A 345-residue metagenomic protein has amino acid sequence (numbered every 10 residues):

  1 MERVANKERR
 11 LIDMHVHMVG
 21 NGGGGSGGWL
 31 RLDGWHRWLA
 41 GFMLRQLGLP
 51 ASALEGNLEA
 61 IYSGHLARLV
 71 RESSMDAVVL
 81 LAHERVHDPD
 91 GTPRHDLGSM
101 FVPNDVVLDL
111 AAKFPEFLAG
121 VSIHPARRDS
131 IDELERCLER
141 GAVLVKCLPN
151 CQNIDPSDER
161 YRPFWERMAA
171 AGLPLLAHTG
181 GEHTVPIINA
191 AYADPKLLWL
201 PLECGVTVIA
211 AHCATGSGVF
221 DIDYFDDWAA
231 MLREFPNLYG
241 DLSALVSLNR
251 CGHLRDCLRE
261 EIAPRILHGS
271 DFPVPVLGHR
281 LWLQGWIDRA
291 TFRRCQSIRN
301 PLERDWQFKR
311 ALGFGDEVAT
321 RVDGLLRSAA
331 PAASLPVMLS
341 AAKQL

Functional and structural regions predicted by a protein language model:
M1-L81, H87-G98, D305, R310-A311 (+3 more regions): An N-terminally biased module of ancient metal coordination in phosphate/nucleic-acid-related enzymes
I12-V16, V78-L80, L118-V121, V145-C147 (+4 more regions): Hydrophobic faces of well-ordered beta-strands that scaffold small-molecule active sites in alpha/beta enzyme cores
H17-V19, H83, S122-A126, L148-Q152 (+4 more regions): Active-site beta-loop-alpha junctions enriched in small/polar residues
G28-L30, L49-E55, H87-S99, T184-Y192 (+2 more regions): Short, flexible/disordered intra-domain loops and linkers
I61-L66, P103-D105, Y192-L198, D221-W228: Alpha-helical scaffolding within the catalytic cores of extracellular/periplasmic polymer-degrading hydrolases
I61-V70, A126-C137, F225: Short, acidic/polar
A82-A190, L254: Active-site gating/metal-coordination segments in enzymes
A214-A342: H/E-rich (His + Asp/Glu) clusters that bind or coordinate divalent metals
